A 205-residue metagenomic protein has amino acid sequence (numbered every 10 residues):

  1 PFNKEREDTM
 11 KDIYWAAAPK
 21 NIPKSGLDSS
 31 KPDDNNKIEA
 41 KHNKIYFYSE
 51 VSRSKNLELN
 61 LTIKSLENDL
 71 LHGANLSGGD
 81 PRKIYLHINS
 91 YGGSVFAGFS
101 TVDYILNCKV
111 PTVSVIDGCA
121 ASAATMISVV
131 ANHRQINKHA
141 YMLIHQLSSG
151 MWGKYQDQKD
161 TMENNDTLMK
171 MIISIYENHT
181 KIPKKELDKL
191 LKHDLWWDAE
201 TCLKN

Functional and structural regions predicted by a protein language model:
P1-A123, V130-N205: N-terminal organellar transit peptides
